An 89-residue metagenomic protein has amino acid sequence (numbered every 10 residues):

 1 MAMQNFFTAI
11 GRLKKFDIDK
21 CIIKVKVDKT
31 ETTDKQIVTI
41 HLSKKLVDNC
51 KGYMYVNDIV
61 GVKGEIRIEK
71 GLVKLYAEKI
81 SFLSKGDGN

Functional and structural regions predicted by a protein language model:
M1-I10, K14-F16: Short, glycine/small-residue-enriched coil/turn segments at secondary-structure junctions
R12, K26, K63-E65: Residue-level recognition of well-ordered beta-strand positions that form the cores of beta-sheet-rich folds across
I18-K29: Short aromatic-glycine-enriched beta-strand elements
T39-L46: Short, structured beta-strand/loop micro-motifs enriched in basic residues and often containing a Trp
L46-K63: Short nucleic-acid-contacting surface segments enriched for D/E, G, S/T with interspersed K/R
E65-G88: OB-fold/S1-family single-stranded nucleic acid-binding modules
